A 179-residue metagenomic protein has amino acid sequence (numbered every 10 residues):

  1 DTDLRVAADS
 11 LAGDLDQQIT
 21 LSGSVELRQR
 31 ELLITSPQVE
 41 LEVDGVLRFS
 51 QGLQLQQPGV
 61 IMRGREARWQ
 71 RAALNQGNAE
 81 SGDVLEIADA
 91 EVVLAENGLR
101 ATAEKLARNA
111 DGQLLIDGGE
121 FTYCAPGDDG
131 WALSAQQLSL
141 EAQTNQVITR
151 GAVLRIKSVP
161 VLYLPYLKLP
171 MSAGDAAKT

Functional and structural regions predicted by a protein language model:
D1-T179: Structural signature for solvent-exposed beta-strand/loop edge elements and short helix-capping sites, enriched
